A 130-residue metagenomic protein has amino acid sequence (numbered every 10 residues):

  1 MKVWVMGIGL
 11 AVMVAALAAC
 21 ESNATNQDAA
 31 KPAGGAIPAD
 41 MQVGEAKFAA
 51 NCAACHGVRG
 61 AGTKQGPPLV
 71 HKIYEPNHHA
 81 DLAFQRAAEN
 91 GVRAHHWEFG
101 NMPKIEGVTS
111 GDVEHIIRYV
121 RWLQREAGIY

Functional and structural regions predicted by a protein language model:
M1-A39, A87, Y119-Y130: Post-cleavage N-terminal segment of exported redox proteins
M6, M41, S110-V113: Short functional linear motifs
A16, F48, V70: Conserved Rossmann-like nucleotide-binding pocket used by diverse enzymes that bind dinucleotide cofactors
N23, V58-R59: Cys/His-rich metal-chelating microdomains
G34-G35, A39-M41, E45, A61-E89 (+1 more regions): Gly/Gly-Pro-rich "capping" loops immediately C-terminal to redox-active cysteine motifs in periplasmic/lumenal
G44, F48-V58, I116-V120: The canonical Cys-X-X-Cys-His
T63-K72, N90-I117, L123, G128-Y130: Axial heme c-ligation environment in periplasmic c-type cytochrome domains
